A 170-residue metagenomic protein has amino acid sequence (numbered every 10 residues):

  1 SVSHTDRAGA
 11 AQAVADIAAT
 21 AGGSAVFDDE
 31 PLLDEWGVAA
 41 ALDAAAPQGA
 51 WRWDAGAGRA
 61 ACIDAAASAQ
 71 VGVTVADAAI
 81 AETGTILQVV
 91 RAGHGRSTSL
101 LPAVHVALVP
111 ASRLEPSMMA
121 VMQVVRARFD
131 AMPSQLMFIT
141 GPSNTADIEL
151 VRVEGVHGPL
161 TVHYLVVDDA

Functional and structural regions predicted by a protein language model:
S1-A170: The feature marks the mature, well-folded catalytic cores of soluble enzymes
